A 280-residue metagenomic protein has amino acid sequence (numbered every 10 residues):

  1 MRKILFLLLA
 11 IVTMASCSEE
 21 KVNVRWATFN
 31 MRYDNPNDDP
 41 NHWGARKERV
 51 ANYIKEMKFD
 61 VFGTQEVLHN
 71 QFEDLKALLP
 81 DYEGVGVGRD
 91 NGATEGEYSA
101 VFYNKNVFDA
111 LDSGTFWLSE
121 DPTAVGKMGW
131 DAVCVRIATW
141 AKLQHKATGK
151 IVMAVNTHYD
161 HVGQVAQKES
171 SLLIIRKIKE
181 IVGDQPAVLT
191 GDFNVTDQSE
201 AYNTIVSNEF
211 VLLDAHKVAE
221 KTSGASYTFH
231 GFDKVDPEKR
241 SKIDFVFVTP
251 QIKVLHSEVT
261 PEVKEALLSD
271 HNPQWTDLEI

Functional and structural regions predicted by a protein language model:
M1-N23: Bacterial Sec-dependent N-terminal signal peptides
A15-L78, R89-E97, I280: N-terminal, active-site-proximal structural segment of metallo-dependent hydrolase catalytic domains
N23-N35, S99, L111-F116, K150-Y159: Active-site-proximal beta-strand elements of phosphoester/diester hydrolases
T28-E48, T94, L118-C134, D160 (+1 more regions): Acidic/histidine-rich helix-loop elements that form or flank divalent-metal/phosphate-binding sites at the catalytic
Y33-P36, V67-E73, H161-G163, N194-Y202 (+1 more regions): Active-site environment of divalent metal-dependent phosphoester hydrolases
V61-I151: Structured beta-strand-rich core segments of catalytic domains in phosphoester-bond hydrolases
V135-T157, Q164-F193, Q198, Y202-T204: His/acidic metal-ligating clusters that form di-metal
V165, R176-A187, V195-I280: Metal-dependent phosphoester-hydrolase catalytic domains
